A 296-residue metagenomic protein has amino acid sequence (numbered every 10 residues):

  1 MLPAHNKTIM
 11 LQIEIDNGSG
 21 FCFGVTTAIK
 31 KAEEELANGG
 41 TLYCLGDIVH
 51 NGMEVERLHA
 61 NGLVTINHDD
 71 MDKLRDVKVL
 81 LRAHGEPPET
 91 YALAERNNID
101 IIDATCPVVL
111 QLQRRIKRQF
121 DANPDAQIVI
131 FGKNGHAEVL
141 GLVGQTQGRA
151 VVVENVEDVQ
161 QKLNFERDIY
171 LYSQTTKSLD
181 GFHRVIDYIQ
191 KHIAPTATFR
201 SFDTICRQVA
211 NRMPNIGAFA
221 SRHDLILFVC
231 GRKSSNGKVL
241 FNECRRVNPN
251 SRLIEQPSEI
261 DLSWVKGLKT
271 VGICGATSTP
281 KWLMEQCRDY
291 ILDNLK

Functional and structural regions predicted by a protein language model:
M1-I9: Short, Lys/Arg-enriched N-terminal segments with co-localized hydrophobic residues within the first ~10-30 amino acids
T8-K296: The feature marks the mature, well-folded catalytic cores of soluble enzymes
